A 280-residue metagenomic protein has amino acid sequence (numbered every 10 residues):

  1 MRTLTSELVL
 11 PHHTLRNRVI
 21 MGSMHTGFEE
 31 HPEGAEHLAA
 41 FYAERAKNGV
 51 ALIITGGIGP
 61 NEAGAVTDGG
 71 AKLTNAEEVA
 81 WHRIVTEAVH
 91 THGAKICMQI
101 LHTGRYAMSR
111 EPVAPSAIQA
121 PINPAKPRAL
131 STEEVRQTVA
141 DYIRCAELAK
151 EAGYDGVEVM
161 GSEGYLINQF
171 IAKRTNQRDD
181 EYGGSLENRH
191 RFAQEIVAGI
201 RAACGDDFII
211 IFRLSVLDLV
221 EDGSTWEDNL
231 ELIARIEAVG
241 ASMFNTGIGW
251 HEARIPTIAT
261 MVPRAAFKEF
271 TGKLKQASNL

Functional and structural regions predicted by a protein language model:
M1-L280: Flavin-dependent oxidoreductase catalytic cores
